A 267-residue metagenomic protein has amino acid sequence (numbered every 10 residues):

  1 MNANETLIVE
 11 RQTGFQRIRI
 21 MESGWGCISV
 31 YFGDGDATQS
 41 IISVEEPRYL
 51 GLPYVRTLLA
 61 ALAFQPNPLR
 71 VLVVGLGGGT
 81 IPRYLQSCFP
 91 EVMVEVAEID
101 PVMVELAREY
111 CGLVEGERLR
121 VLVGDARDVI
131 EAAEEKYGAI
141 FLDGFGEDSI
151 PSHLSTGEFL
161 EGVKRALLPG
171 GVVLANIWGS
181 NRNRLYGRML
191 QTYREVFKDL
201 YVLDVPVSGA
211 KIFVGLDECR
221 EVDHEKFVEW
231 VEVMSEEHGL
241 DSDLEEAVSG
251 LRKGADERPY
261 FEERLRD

Functional and structural regions predicted by a protein language model:
N2-E22, S29, T38-E45, L216-D267: SAM/dcSAM-binding transferase cores
E10, G24, P47-P169, R182-R184 (+2 more regions): The AdoMet/dcAdoMet-binding core of the Class I SAM-like
F15, W25-G26, V207-A210: Short acidic/glycine-enriched loop/turn segments that link adjacent beta-strands
M21, R120-L122, Y201-L203: General small-molecule cofactor/ligand-binding pocket signal
D36-Q39, F145-D148, V173, S180: A short, flexible beta-alpha/helix-coil linker loop
S43-V44, C88-F89, L174-A175: A short, structure-level motif marking secondary-structure boundaries and short turns
E158-H224: C-terminal substrate-binding/active-site "lid" region of AdoMet-derived donor-dependent transferases
